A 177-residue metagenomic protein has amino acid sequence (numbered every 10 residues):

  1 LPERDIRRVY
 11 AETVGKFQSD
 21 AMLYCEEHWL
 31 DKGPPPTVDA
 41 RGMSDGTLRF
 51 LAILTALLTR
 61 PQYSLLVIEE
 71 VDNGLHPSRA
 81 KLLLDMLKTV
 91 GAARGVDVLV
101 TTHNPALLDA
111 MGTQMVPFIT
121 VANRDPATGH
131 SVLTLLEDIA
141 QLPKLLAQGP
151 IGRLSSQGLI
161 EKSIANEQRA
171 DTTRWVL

Functional and structural regions predicted by a protein language model:
L1-F50, L54-P61, Q148-L177: Phosphate-coordinating catalytic segments in nucleotide- and nucleic-acid-processing enzymes
S44-T47, A80, N104: Alpha-helical structural signal
T59-R60, A80-L84: A broad, low-specificity signal for short, low-complexity segments enriched in glycine/proline and polar/charged
E69-E70: Walker B catalytic acidic pair
N73-G74, G95: Intrinsically disordered, low-complexity Ser/Thr/Pro-rich tracts
L82-L177: C-terminal lobe/lid and adjacent interdomain/linker elements of RecA-like ASCE P-loop ATPase modules
